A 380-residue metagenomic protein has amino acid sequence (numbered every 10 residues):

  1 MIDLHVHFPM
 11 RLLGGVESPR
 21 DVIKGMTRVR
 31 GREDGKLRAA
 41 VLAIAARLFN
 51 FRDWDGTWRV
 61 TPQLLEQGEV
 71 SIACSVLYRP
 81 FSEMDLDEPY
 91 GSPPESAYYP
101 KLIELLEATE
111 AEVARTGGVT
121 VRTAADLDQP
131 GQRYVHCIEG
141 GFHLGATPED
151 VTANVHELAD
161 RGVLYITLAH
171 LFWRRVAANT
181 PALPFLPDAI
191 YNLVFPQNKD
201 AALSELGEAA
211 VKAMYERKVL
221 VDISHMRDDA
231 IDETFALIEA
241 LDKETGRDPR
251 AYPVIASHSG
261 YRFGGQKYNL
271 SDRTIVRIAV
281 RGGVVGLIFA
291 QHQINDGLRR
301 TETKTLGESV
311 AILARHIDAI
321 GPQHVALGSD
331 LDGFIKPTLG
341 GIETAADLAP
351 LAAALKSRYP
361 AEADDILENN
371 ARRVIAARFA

Functional and structural regions predicted by a protein language model:
M1, A202-L203, S259: Exposed regions on extracellular, virion, or secretory-pathway luminal proteins
M1-P196, A209-K212, E216, I238-K243 (+4 more regions): N-terminal hydrophobic targeting/anchoring segments and the immediately downstream early-domain regions of hydrolases
V76, I223-S224, S257-H258: Short His-Asn-centered micro-motif
N192-F235: Loop-centered beta-sheet repeat module
M226, S259-Y261, F289-Q291: Histidine- and/or cysteine-centered catalytic micro-motif in compact active-site loops
